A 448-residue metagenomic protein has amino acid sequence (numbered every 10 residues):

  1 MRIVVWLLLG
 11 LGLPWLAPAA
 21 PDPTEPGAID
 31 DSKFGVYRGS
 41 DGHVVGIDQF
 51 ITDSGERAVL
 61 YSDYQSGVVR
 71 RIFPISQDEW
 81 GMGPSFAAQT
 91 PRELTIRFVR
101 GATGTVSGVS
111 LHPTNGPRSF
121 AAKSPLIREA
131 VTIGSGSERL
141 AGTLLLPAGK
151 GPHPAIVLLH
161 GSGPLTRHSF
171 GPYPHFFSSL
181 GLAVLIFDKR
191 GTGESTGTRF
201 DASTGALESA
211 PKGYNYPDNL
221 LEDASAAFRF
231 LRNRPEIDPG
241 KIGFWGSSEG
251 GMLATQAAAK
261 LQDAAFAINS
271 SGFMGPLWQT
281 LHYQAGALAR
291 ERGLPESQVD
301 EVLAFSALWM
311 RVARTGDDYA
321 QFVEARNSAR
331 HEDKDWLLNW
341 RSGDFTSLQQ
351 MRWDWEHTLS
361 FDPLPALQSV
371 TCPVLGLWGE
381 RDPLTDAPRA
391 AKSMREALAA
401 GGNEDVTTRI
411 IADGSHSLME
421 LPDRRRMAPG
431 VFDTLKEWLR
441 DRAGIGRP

Functional and structural regions predicted by a protein language model:
H112-K150: N-terminal cap/lid segment of alpha/beta-hydrolase-fold proteins
P152-G161: Short beta-strand element of the alpha/beta-hydrolase
G163-H175, K189: The serine-hydrolase catalytic nucleophile loop
S178-T198: Conserved alpha/beta-hydrolase
D201, I268-S369: Accessory cap/linker subdomain of secreted extracellular hydrolases
A206-P235: Alpha/beta-hydrolase active-site loop
A226-E291: Primarily recognizes the serine-hydrolase "nucleophile elbow" in alpha/beta-hydrolase and SGNH/GDSL folds
V370, G376-W378: Short beta-strand/loop motif that positions the catalytic acidic residue of the alpha/beta-hydrolase fold
